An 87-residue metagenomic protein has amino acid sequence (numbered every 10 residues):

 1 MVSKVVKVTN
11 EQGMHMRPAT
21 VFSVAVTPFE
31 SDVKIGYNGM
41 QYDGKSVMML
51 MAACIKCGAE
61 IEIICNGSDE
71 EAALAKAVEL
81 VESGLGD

Functional and structural regions predicted by a protein language model:
M1, M16, E30, G84-D87: A composition-driven signal for long, intrinsically disordered, charge-rich low-complexity tracts
M1-V5, E60: Intrinsic-disorder/low-complexity, polar/charged segments enriched in Ser/Thr/Lys/Arg/Asp/Glu/Gln
K7-C57: Compact, glycine-rich, soluble single-domain proteins
A52-D87: C-terminal structural segments of small proteins and small subunits
